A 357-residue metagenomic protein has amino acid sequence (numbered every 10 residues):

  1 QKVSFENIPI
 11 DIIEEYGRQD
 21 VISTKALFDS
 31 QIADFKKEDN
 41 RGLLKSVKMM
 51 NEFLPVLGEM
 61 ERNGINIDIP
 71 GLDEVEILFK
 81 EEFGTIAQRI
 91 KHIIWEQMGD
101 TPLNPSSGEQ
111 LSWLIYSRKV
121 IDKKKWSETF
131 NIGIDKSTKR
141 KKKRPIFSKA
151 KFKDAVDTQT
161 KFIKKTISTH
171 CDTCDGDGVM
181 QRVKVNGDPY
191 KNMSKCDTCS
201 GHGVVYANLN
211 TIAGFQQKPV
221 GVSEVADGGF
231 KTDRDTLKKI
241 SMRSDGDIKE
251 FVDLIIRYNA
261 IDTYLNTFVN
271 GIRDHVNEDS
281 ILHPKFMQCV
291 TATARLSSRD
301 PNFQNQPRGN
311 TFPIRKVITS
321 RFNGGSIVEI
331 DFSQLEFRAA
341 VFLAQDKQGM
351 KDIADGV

Functional and structural regions predicted by a protein language model:
Q1-N310, T319-S326, S333-E336: Conserved "right-hand" nucleotidyltransferase catalytic core of DNA-directed polymerases
R315-V317: Conserved short loop/helix modules at catalytic or binding sites in compact beta-alpha or helix-hairpin-helix contexts
E329, E336-V357: Metal-dependent catalytic core segments for phosphate chemistry
